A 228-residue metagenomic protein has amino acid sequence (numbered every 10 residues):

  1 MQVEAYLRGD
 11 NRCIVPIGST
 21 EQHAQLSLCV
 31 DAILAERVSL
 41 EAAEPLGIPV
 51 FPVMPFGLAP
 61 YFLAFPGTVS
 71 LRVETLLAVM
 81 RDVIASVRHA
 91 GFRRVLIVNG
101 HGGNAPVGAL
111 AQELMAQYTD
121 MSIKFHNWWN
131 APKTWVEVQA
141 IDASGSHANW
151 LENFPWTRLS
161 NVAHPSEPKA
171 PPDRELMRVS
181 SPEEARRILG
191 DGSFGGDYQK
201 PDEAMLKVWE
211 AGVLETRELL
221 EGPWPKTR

Functional and structural regions predicted by a protein language model:
M1-E74, A78-R94, G100-R228: Extended, histidine- and acidic-residue-enriched regions that form the cofactor-binding/catalytic faces
